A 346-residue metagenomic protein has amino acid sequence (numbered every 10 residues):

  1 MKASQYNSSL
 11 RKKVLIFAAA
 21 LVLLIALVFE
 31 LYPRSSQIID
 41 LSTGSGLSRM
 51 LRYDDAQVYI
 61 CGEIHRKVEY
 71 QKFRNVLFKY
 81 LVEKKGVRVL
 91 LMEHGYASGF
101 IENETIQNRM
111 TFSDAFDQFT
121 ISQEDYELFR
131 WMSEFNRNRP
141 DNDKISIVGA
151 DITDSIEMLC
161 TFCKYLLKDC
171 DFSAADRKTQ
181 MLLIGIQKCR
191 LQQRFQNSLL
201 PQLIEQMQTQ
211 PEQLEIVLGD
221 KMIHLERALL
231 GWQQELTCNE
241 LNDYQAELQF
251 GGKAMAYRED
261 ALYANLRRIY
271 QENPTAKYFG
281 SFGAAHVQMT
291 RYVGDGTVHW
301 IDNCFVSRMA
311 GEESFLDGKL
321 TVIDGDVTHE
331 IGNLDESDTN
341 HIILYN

Functional and structural regions predicted by a protein language model:
M1-N7: N-terminal secretory signal peptides that target proteins for export/translocation
K2, K13, F17, A26-N346: Compositional signal for N-terminal targeting/processing segments
S8-K12: Membrane-interface helix-boundary signature
